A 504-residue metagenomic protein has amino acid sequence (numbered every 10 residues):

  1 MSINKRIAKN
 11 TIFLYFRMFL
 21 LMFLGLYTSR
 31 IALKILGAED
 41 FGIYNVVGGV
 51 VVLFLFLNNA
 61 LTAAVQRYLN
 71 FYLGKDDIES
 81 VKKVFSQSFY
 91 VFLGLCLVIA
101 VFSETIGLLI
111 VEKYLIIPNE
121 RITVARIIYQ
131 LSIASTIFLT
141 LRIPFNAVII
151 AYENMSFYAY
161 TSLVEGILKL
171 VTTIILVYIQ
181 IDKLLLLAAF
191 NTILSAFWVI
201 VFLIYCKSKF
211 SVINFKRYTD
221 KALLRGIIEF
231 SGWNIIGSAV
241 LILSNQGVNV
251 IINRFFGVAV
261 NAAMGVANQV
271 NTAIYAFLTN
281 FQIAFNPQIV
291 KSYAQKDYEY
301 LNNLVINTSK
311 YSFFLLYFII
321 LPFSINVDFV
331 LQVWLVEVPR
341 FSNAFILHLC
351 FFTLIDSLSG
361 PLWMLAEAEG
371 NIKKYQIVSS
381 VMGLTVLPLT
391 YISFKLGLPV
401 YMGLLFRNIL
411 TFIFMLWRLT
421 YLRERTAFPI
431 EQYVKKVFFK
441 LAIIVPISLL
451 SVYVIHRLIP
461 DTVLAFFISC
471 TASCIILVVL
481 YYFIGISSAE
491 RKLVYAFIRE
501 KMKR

Functional and structural regions predicted by a protein language model:
M1-I7, L184-A188, F202-N245, Q288 (+4 more regions): Interhelical loop/hinge segments that connect adjacent transmembrane helices in multipass membrane
N4, I137-V164, I174, L185 (+3 more regions): Membrane-interface junctions at transmembrane-helix termini in multi-pass inner-membrane proteins
K9-L26, F190-C206, K221-K291, K310-Y311 (+3 more regions): Transmembrane helical elements of multi-pass membrane transporters/channels
A32-L53, V84, L184-A189, L223-S231 (+4 more regions): Interfacial/gating helices of multi-pass transporter permease domains
L33-I35, E39-D40, S156, I167-I200 (+6 more regions): Membrane-interface helix-loop junctions in multi-pass transport and translocation proteins
N59-K75, A151, F210-S211, A267 (+3 more regions): Helix-loop junctions and terminal segments of transmembrane helices in multi-pass membrane transport/translocation
Q87-L115, I175-Y178, I200-V201, V305-S357 (+3 more regions): Alpha-helical transmembrane segments of multi-pass membrane transport and lipid-handling proteins
F428-E431, S451-R504: Membrane-proximal transmembrane or re-entrant/amphipathic helices at the cytosolic face
